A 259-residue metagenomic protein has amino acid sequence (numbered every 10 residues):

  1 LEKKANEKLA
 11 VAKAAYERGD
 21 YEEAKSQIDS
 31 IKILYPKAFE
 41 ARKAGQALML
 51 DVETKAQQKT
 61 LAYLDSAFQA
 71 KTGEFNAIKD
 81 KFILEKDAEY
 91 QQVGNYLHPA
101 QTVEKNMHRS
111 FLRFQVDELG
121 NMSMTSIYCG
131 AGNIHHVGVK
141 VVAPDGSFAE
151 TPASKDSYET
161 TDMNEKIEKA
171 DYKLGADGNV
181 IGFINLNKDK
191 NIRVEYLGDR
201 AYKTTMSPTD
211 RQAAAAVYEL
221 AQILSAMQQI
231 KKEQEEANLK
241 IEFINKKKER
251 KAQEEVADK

Functional and structural regions predicted by a protein language model:
E2-K8: Generic helix N-cap/helix-start motif at coil->alpha-helix transitions
L9-E17: Hydrophobic/aromatic side-chain positions at a characteristic register within alpha-helices of tetratricopeptide repeats
K25-Q57: Short, charge-rich amphipathic alpha-helical segments embedded in non-transmembrane helical bundles/solenoids
L48-K79, D87-Y90: Alpha-helical linker/edge segments of TPR/alpha-solenoid repeat scaffolds and analogous pre-/post-domain helices
N106-I134: Contiguous beta-strand segments within globular domains
G146-L174: Extended, solvent-exposed segments with strong compositional bias
N164-D171, D189-K259: Internal interaction segment
